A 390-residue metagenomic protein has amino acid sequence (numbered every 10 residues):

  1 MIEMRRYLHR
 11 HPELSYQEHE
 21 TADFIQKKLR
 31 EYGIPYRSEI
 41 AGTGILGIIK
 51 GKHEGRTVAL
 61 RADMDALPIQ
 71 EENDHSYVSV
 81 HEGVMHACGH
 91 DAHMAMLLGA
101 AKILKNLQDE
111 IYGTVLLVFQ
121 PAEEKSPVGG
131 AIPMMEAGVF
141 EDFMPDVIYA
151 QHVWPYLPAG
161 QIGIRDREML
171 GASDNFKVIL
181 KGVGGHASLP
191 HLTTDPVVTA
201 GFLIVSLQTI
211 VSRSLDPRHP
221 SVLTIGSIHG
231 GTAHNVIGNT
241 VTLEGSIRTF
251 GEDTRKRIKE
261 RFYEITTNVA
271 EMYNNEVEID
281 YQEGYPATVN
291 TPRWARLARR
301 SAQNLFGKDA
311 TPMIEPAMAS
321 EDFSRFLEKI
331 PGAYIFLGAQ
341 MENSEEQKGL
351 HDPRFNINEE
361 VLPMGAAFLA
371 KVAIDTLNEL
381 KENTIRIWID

Functional and structural regions predicted by a protein language model:
M1-H86, D91, A95-Y112: Acidic/His- and Gly-rich active-site-bordering loop/insert found across diverse amide/peptide-bond hydrolases
L8, G47, L60, H90 (+8 more regions): Divalent metal-coordination and catalytic microenvironments
H11-Y16, L67-P68, E124-K125, G231-H234 (+1 more regions): Short, small-residue-enriched loops and turns at beta-alpha junctions that line or gate enzyme active sites
R37-S38, E123, D166-L170, E315-P316 (+1 more regions): Short Gly/Pro-enriched turn/cap motifs at secondary-structure boundaries
R61, Q70, F176, Y334-A339: Non-cysteine beta-strand/loop elements that form the S-adenosyl-L-methionine
L67, N73-M85, A92, L98 (+2 more regions): Histidine/acidic-residue-rich, glycine-tolerant segments that coordinate divalent metal ions
V198-D390: Metal-dependent amide/peptide-bond hydrolase catalytic core, centered on the "pita-bread" metallohydrolase fold
